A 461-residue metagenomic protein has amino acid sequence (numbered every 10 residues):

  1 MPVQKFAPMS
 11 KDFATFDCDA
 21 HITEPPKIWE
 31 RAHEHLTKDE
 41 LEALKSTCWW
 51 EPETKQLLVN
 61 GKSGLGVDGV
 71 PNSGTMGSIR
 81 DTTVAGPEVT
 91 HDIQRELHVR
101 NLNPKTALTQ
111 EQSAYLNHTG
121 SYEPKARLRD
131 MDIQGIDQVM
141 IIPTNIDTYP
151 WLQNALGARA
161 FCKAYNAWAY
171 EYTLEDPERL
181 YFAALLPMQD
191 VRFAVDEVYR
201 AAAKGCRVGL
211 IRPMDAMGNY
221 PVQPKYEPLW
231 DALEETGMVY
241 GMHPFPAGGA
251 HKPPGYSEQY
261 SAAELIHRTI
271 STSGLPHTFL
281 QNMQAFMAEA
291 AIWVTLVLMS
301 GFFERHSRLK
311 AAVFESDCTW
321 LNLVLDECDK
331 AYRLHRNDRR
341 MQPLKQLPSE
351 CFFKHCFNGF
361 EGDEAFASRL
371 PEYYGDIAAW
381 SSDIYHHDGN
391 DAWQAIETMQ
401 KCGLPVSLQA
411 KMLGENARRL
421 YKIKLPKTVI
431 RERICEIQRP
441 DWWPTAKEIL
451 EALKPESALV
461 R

Functional and structural regions predicted by a protein language model:
P2-F16, P25-Q138, A167-E175, D196-R200 (+8 more regions): Mid-to-C-terminal alpha-helical segments outside catalytic/metal-binding sites
A20-H21, D383-I384: Active-site metal-binding loops of divalent metal-dependent hydrolases
H21, T144, M214, F245 (+1 more regions): Flexible loop residues that form catalytic and substrate-binding hotspots at small-molecule/glycan-binding clefts
L108-T119, R129-L152, R179-P187, R207-A216: Divalent metal-dependent hydrolysis catalytic cores, especially in the metallo-beta-lactamase
N154-R159, A395-T398: Short glycine-enriched, charge-decorated loop/helix-capping segments at active-site entrances that position
A160, T173-Y181, L186, R192 (+2 more regions): Catalytic pocket-lining loop regions of alpha/beta-barrel enzymes, especially the amidohydrolase/enolase/GH5 lineages
A164: Glycine-rich active-site/cofactor-binding loop and its immediate structural neighborhood
